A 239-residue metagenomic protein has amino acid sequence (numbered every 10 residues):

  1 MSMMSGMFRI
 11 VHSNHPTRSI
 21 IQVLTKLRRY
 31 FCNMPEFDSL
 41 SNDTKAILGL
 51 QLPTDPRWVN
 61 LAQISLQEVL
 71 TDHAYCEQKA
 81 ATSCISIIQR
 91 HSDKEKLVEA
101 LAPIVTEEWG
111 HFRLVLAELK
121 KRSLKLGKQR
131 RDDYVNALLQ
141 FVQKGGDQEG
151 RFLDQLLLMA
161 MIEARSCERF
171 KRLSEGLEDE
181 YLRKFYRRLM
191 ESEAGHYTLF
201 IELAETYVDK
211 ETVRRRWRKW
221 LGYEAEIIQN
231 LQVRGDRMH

Functional and structural regions predicted by a protein language model:
S2-S5, R9, R18-S19: Low-acidity, Ser/Thr- and Arg-rich intrinsically disordered low-complexity segments
H12-H15, Y30-N33: Intrinsic-disorder-associated, low-complexity terminal segments enriched in Asp/Asn/His/Tyr and depleted of Lys/Arg
F31, P35-H239: Non-heme di-metal
